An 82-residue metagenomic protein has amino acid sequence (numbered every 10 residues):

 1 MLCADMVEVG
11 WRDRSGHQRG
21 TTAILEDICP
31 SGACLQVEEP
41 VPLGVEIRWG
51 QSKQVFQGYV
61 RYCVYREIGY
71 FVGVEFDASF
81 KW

Functional and structural regions predicted by a protein language model:
M1-W82: Structured alpha-helical
